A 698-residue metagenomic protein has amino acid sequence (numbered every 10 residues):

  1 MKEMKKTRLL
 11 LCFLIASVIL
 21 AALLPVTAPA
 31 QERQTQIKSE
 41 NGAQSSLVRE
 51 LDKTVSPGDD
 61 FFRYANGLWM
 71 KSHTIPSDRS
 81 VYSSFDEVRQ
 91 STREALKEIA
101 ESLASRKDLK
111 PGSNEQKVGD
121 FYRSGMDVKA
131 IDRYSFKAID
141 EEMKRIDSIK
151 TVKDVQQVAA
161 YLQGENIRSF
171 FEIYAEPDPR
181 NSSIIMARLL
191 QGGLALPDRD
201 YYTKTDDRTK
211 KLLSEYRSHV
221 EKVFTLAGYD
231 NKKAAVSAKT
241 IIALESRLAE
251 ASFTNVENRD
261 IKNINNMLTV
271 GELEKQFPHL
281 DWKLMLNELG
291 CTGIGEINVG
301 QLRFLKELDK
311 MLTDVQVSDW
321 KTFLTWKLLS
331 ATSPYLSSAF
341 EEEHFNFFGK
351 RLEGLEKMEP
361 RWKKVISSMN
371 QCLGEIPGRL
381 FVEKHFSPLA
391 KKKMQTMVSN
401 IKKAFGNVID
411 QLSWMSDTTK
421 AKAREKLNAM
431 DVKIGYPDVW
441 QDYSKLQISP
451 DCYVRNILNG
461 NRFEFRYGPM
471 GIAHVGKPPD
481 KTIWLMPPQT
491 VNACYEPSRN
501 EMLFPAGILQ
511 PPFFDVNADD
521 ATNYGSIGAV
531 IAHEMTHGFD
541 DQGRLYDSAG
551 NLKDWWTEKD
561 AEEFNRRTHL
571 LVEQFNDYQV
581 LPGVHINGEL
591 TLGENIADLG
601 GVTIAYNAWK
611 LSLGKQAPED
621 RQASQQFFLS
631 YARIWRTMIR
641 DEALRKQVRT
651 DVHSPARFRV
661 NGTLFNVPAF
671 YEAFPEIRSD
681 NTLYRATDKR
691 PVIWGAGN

Functional and structural regions predicted by a protein language model:
K2-L14: Bacterial N-terminal signal peptides that target proteins for export
C12-L23: Bacterial N-terminal signal peptides
A28-E32: Boundary at the C-terminal end of the N-terminal hydrophobic targeting segment
T35-I37, I241, V270, K275-H279 (+5 more regions): Intrinsically disordered, low-complexity linker/terminal regions across diverse proteins
T35-R49: Short, Gly/Pro- and small/polar-rich lid/capping loops
S39-E40, S56-D59, Y64-M126, A130: Active-site-surrounding "flap" and adjacent substrate/cofactor-binding loops of secreted or lumenal enzymes, prototyped
L51-K71, Y202, D206-T225, L592 (+1 more regions): Hydrophobic/aromatic-rich, well-ordered segments within soluble, folded domains that form packed cores
L103-N400: Noncatalytic, helix-rich "gating/capping" subdomain that lines the substrate-entry/channel surface of large enzyme
